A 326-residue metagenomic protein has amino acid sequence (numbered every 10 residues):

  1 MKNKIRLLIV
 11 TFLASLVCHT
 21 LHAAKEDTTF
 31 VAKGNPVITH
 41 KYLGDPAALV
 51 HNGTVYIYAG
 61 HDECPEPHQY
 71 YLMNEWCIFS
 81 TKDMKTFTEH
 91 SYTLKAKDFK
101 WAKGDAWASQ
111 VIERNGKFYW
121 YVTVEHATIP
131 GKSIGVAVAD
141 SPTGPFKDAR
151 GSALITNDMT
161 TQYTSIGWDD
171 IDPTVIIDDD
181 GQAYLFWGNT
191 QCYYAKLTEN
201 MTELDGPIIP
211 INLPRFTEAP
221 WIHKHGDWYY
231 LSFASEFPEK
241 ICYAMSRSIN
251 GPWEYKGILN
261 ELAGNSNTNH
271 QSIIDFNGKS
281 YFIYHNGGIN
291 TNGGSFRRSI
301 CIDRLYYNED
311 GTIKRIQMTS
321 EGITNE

Functional and structural regions predicted by a protein language model:
M1-T28: Bacterial Sec-dependent N-terminal signal peptides
L21-E326: Carbohydrate-active catalytic/glycan-binding domains of CAZyme proteins, especially the secreted or lumenal ectodomains
